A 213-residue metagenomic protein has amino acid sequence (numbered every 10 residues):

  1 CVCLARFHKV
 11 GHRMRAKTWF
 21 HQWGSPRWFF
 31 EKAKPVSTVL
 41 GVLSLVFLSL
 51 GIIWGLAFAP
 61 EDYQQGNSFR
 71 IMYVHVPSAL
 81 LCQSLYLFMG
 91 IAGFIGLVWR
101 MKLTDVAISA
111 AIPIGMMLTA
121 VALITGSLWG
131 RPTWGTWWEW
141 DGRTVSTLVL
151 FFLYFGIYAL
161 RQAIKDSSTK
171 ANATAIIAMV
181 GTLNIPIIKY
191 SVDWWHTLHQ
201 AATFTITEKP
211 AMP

Functional and structural regions predicted by a protein language model:
C1-C3: Cysteine-centered motifs
R15-F29, K34-P60, G66-W134, E139-P213: Hydrophobic cores of alpha-helical transmembrane segments in multi-pass integral membrane proteins
